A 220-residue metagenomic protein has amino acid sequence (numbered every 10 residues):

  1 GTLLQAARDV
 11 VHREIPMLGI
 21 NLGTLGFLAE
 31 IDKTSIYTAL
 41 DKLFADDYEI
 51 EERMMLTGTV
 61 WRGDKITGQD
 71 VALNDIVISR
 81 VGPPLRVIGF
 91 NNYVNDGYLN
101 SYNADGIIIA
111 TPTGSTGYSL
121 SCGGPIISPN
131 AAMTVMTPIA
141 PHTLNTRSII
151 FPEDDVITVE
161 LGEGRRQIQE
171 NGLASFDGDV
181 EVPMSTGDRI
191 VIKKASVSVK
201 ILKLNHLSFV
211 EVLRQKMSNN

Functional and structural regions predicted by a protein language model:
G1-T2, L25, T113-S115: Short glycine-rich anion-binding loops that position phosphate/pyrophosphate groups of nucleotides and phosphorylated
L3-L4, L144: Short, well-ordered alpha-helical microsegments
Q5-H12, S119-G123: Short Gly/Thr/Asp-enriched flexible loops that form oxyanion-binding sites at enzyme active sites
R13-I31: Short, acidic/small-residue loops that bind anionic groups at enzyme active sites
L25-D105: Catalytic core of DAGKc-family lipid kinases
E52-L56, A72-N74, R86-F90, D105-I107 (+5 more regions): A generic structural signal for short beta-strands and their flanking turns/coil linkers
I78-S79, G89, V94-Y98, R147-N220: ATP/nucleoside-binding phosphotransfer catalytic cores, i.e., glycine-rich phosphate-binding loops
G97-A104, I109-N145: Gly/Ser/Thr-rich active-site loops/lids in small-molecule metabolic enzymes that frequently grip phosphoryl groups
